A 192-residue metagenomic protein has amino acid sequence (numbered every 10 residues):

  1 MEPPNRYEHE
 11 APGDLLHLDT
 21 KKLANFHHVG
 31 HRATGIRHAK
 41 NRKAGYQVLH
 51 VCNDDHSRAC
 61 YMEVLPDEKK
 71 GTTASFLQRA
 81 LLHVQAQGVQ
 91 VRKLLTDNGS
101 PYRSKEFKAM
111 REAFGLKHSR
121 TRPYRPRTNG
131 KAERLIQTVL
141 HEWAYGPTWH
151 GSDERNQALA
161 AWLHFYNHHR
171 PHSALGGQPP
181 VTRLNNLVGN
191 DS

Functional and structural regions predicted by a protein language model:
M1-E8, G13-D14, E112-F114, T138-S192: C-terminal domain-tail junction helix/linker
M1-V51, A59, S75: Mobile-element integrase/transposase regions, centering on the N-terminal DNA-binding/Zn-coordinating module
T20, D55, D67, N98: Residues immediately flanking
A39-Q47, E63-Q87: Active-site beta-loop-alpha junctions of metal-dependent nucleic acid enzymes, especially the RNase H-like/DDE
E68, A86-S104, Y124, N129 (+1 more regions): Acidic/histidine-rich, metal-coordinating catalytic segments
L77, F107-K108: Distinct, well-ordered alpha-helical segments
K93-N98, E112-K131, Y145-H150: RNase H-like polynucleotidyl transferase catalytic core
